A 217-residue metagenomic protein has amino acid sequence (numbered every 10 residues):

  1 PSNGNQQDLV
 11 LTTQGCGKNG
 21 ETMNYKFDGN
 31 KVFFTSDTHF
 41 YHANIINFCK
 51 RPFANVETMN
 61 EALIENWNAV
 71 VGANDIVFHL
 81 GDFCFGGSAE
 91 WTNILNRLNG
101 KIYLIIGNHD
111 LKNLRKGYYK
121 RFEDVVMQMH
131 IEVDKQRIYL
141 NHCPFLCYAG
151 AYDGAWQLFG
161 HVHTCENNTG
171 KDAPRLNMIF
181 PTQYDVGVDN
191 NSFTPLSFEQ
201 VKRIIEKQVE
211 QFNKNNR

Functional and structural regions predicted by a protein language model:
Q6, G17-T22, A89, I102 (+4 more regions): Compositionally biased, intrinsically disordered low-complexity regions
Q6-A54, Y184-R217: Acidic, histidine-bearing metal-coordination/catalytic regions of metal-dependent phosphoesterases
D8-T13, N74, G100, D153 (+1 more regions): Exposed boundary/loop context
K26-G29, F33-T35, F40-V133: Core catalytic region of metal-dependent phosphoesterases/phosphodiesterases, especially metallo-beta-lactamase-like
Y119-N213: Conserved beta-sheet core of the metallophosphoesterase superfamily
